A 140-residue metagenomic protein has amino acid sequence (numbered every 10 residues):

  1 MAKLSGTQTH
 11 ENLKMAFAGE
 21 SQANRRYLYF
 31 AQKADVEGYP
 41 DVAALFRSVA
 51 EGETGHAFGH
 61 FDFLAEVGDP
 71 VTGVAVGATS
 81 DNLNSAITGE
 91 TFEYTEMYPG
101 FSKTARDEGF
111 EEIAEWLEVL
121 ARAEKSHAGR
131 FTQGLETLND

Functional and structural regions predicted by a protein language model:
M1-D140: Non-heme di-metal
